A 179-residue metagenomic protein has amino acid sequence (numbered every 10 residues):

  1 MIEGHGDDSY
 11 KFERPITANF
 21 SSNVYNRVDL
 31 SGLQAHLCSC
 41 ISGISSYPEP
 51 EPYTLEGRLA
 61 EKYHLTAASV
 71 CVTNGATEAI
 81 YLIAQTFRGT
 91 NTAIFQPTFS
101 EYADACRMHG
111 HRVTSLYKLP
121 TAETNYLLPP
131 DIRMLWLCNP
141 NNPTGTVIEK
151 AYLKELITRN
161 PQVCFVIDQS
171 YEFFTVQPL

Functional and structural regions predicted by a protein language model:
M1-Y47, P130-D131: N-terminal "arm"/small-domain region of PLP-dependent enzymes with the aminotransferase-like
E13-P15, F87, N160: A structural signal for short coil/turn segments at secondary-structure junctions
V28, I80-Y81, Y102-A103, T144-G145 (+1 more regions): Glycine/Thr-rich phosphate-binding loops of Rossmann-like dinucleotide-binding domains
P48, V72, I94: Conserved SAM-binding loop
Y53-N91, H109: Phosphate-binding glycine-rich loop
Q85-N139, P143: PLP-dependent aminotransferase-like
K118-Q177: Active-site phosphate-binding strand-loop segment of PLP-dependent enzymes
